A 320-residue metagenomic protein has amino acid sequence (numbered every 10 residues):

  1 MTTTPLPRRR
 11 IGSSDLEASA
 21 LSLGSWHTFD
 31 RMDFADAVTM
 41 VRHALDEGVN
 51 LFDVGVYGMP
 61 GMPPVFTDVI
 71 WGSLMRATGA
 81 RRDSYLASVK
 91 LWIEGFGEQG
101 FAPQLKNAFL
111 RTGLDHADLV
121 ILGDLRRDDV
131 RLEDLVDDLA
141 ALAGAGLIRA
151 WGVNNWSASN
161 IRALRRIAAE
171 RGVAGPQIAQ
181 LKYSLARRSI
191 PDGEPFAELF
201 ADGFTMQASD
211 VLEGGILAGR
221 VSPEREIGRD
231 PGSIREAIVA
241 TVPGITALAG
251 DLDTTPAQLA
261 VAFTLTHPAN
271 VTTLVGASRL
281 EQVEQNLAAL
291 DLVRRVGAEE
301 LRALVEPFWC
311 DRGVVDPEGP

Functional and structural regions predicted by a protein language model:
M1-D83: N-terminal binding-site loop/beta-alpha segment at the start of enzyme catalytic domains that lines or forms
I11, L23, A37, F52 (+9 more regions): Conserved, mostly hydrophobic/aromatic
G12-D15, L45-D46, G72-S84, K106-D115 (+3 more regions): Acidic (Asp/Glu)-rich catalytic clusters
G24-A35, V89-Q99, G123-V130: Active-site mouth loops of central-metabolism enzymes
M32-A44, G97-G113, D134, S159-R166: Short, acidic/polar
D36-T39, T67-G72, A102-L105, L132-D138 (+1 more regions): Charged helix-capping and loop-helix junction motifs
L110-R131: Active-site groove signature of glycoside hydrolases
R126-E318: Beta/alpha (TIM)-barrel catalytic core signal, keyed to glycine-rich beta->alpha loops juxtaposed to Asp/Glu that bind
